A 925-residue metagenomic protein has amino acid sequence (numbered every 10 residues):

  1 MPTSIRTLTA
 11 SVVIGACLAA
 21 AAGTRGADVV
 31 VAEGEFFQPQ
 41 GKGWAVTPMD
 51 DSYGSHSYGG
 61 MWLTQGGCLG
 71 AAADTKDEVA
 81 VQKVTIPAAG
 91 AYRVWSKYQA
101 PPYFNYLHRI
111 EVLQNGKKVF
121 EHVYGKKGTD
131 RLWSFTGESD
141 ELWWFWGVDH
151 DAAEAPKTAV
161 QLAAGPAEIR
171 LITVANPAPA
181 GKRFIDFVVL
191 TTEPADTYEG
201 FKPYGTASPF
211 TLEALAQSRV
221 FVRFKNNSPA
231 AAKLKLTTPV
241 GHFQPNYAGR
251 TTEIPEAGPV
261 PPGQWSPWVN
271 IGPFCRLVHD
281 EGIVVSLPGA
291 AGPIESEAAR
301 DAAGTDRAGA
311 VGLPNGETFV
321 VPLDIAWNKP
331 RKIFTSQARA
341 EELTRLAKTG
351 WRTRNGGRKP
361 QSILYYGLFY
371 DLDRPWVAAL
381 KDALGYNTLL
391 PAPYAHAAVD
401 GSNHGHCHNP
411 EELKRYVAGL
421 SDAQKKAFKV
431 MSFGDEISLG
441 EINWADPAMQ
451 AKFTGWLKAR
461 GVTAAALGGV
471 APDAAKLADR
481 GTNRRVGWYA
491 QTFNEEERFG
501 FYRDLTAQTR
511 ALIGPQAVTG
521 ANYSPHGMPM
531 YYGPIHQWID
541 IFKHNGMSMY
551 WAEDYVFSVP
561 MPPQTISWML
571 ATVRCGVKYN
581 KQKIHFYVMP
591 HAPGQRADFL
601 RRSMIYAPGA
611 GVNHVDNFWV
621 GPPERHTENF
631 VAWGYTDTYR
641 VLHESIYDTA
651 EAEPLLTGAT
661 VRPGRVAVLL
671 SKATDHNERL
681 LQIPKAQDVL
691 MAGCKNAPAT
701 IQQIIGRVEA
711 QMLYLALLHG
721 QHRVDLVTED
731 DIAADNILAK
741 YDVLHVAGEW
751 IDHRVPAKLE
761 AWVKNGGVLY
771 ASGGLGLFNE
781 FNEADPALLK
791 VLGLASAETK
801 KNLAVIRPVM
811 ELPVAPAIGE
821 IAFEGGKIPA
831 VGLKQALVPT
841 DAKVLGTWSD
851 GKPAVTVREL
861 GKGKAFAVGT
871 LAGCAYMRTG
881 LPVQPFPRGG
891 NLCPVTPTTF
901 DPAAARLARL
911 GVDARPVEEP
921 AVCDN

Functional and structural regions predicted by a protein language model:
T9-A19: Bacterial N-terminal signal peptides
G26-N315, W327-K329, T335-A338: Extracytoplasmic
A310-G316, D324, S432, E441 (+9 more regions): Hydrophobic targeting/anchoring helices
N315-L380: N-terminal carbohydrate-binding accessory modules
R339, Y416-W568, T572, I732: Polysaccharide-binding and catalytic clefts of secreted carbohydrate-active enzymes
R354-G401, K426-K429, N545-Y550, S603-H614 (+1 more regions): Catalytic domains of carbohydrate-active enzymes, especially glycoside hydrolases
D373-A423, E497, F501-L512: Aromatic-lined substrate-binding rim segments of carbohydrate-active enzymes
A747-N925: A conserved amphipathic helix/loop scaffold that creates a polar/acidic microenvironment used either to coordinate
